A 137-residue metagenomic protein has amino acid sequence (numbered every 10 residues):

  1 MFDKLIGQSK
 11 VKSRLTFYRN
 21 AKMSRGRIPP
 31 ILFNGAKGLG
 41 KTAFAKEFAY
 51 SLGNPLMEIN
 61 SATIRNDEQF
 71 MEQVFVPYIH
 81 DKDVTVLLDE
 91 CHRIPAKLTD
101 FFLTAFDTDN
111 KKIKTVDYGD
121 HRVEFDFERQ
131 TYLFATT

Functional and structural regions predicted by a protein language model:
M1-R14: Dynamic helix-loop-helix/coil hinge segments at AAA+ ATPase domain boundaries and subdomain interfaces
T16-M23, N66-C91, K97-D100, Y118-E124: Conserved alpha-helical scaffold flanking the Walker A/P-loop in AAA+ ATPase domains
N20-I59, F75-H80, T137: Walker A/P-loop
R27-K37, M71, G119-V123, F127-R129: Glycine/charge-rich, flexible interdomain linkers and switch-proximal surface loops that mediate coupling
I28, L52-L56, K82-V84, T108-K111 (+1 more regions): Short glycine-/polar-rich loops that comprise or flank the Walker A/P-loop and associated switch/sensor motifs
L32, T85-L87, L133-F134: Structural motif
E58-E68: Flexible beta-alpha connector loops of hexameric P-loop NTPases
A96-T131: Conserved catalytic/switch belt of AAA+ P-loop NTPases
